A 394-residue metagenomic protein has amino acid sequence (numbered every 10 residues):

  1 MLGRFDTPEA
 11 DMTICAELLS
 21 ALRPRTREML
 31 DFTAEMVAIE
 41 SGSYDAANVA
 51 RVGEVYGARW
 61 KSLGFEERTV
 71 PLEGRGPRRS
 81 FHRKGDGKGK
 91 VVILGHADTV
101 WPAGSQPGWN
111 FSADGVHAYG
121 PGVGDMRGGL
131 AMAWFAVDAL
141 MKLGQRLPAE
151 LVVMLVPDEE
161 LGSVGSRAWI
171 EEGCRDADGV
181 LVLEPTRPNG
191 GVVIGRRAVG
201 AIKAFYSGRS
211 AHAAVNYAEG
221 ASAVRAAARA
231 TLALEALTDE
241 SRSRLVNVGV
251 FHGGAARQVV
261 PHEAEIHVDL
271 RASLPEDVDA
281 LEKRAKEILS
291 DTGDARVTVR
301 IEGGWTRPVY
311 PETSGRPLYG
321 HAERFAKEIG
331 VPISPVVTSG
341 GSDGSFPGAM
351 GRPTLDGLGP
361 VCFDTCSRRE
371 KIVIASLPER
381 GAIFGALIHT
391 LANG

Functional and structural regions predicted by a protein language model:
L2, A10-E17, A21-P24, S41 (+4 more regions): Metal-dependent amide/peptide-bond hydrolase catalytic core, centered on the "pita-bread" metallohydrolase fold
D11-P121, K142-L147, G344: Acidic/His- and Gly-rich active-site-bordering loop/insert found across diverse amide/peptide-bond hydrolases
K90-V92, A118, D178-V182, K203: Short glycine-aspartate micro-motif
L94-G95, M154-V156, L181-E184, F205-S207 (+1 more regions): Short beta-strand segments
W101, V116-M132, H212: Glycine/serine-rich anion-binding loops at beta->alpha junctions that coordinate negatively charged ligand groups
M126-R197, A392-N393: Acidic/histidine-rich catalytic neighborhood of metal-dependent amide-processing enzymes
